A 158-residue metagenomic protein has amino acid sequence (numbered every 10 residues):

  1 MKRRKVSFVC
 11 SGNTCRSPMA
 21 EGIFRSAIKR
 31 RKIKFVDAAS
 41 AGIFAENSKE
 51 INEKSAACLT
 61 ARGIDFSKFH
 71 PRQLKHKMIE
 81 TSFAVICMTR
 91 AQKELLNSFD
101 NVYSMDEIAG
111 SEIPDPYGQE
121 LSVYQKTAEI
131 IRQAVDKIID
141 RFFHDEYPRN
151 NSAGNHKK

Functional and structural regions predicted by a protein language model:
M1-E80, D140-K158: Conserved active-site segments centered on acidic
A84, M88-K158: Phosphate-binding/catalytic loops
